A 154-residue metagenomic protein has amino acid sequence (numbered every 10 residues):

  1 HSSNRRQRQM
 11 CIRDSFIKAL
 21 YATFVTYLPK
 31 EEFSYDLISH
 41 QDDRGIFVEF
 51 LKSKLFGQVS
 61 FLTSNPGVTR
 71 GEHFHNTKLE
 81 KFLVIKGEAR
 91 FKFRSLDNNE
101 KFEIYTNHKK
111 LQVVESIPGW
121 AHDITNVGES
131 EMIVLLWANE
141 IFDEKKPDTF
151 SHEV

Functional and structural regions predicted by a protein language model:
H1-I12: Single conserved hydrophobic/aromatic residue that forms the stacking wall/gate of nucleotide- or nucleobase-binding
R13-A22, T26-P29: Anionic-ligand-binding alpha/beta catalytic cores of soluble enzymes and soluble regulatory domains that recognize
F33-E72: A short glycine-rich, His/Asp/Glu-containing loop-to-beta-strand
F47, G71-H73, F91-F93, V114-S116 (+1 more regions): Short beta-strand His + acidic residue motifs that chelate non-heme Fe in jelly-roll/DSBH and cupin folds
F56, V68-K81, H108-K110: A short beta-loop-beta micro-motif enriched in histidine and acidic residues
T77-S95: Glycine- and acidic-residue-biased ligand/ion/polar-headgroup-sensing regions
L96-P118: Short acidic-glycine-tyrosine-enriched beta hairpin
D97-E100, T125-V154: Double-stranded beta-helix
